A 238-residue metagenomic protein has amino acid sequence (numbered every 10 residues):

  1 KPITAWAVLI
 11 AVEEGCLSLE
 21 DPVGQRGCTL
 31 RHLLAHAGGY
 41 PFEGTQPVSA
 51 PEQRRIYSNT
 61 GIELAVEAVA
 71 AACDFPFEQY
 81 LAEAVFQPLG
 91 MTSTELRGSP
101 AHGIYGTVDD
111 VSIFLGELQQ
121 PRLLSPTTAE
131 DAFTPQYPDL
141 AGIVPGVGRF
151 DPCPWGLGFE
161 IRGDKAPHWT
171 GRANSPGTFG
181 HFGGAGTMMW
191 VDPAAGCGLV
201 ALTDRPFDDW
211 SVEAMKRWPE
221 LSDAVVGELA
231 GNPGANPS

Functional and structural regions predicted by a protein language model:
K1, Y57, A185: Gly/Ser-rich catalytic serine loop of serine hydrolases
K1-L19, L64-A70, V111, G196: Active-site SXXK
P2-W6, C28, N59-E63, V108-S112 (+1 more regions): A structural signal for well-ordered alpha-helical segments within the folded catalytic domains of diverse enzymes
L9-P47, A71-H102, Q120-D131: Active-site helix/loop module of the DD-peptidase/beta-lactamase fold, centered on the serine-lysine SxxK catalytic
Y40-P41, I62, R205-F207: Solvent-exposed loop/turn segments at secondary-structure junctions within structured extracellular/periplasmic domains
Q53-R54, A70-F75, Q79-F86, R97-S238: Catalytic loop of the DD-peptidase/beta-lactamase superfamily, centered on the K-T-G motif and neighboring
